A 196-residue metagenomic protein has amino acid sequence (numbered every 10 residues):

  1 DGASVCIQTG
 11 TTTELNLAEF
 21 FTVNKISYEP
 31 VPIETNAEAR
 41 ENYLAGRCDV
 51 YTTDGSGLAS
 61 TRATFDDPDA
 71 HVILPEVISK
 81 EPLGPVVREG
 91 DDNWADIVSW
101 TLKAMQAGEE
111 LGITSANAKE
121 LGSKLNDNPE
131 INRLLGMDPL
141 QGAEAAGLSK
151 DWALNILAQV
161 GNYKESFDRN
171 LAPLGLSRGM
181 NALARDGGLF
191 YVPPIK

Functional and structural regions predicted by a protein language model:
D1-R40: Bilobed "Venus flytrap"/periplasmic-binding protein-like clamshell domains and structurally analogous long
S4-Q8, Y51, V86: Short, well-ordered beta-strand segments
G10-L15, N36-E38, S56-S60, S79-K80 (+2 more regions): Solvent-exposed loop/turn segments at secondary-structure junctions within structured extracellular/periplasmic domains
T12, K25, K80-P82, D96 (+1 more regions): Extracytoplasmic
N16-V23, A37, L44-A45, D49-I73: A ligand-binding cleft/hinge motif common to bilobed small-molecule-binding domains
A63-L102: Periplasmic-binding protein-like
S99, K103-K196: N-terminal hydrophobic or amphipathic helices and topogenic motifs
